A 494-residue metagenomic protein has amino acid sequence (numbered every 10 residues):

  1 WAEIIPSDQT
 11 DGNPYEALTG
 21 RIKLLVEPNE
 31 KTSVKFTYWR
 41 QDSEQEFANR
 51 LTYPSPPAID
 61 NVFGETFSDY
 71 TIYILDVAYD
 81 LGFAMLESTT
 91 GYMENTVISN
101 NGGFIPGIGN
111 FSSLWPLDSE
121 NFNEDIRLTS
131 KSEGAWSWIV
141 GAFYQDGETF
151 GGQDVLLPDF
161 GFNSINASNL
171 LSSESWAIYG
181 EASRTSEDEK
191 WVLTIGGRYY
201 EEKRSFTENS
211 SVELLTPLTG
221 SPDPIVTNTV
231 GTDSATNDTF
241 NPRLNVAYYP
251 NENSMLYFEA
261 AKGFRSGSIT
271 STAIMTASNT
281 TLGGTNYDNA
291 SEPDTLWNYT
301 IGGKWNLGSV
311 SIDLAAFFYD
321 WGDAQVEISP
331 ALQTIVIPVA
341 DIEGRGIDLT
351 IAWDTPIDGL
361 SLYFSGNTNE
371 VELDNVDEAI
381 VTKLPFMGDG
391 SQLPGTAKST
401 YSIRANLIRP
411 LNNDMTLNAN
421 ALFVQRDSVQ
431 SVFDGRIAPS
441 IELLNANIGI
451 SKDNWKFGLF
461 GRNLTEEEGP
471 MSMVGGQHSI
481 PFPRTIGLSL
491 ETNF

Functional and structural regions predicted by a protein language model:
W1-D8, F47-P54, S99-G107, F150-D159 (+8 more regions): Outer-membrane beta-barrel translocator domains and adjoining extracellular loop/strand segments of Gram-negative
W1-G64, S68, N95-N110, P116 (+2 more regions): Periplasmic-side early beta-strands and strand-to-turn transitions of outer-membrane beta-barrels
A2-T10, A58-F63, G109-W115, N123 (+8 more regions): Extracellular loop and loop/strand-boundary signature of outer-membrane beta-barrel proteins
A17, R21, L25-S33, T37-W39 (+6 more regions): Structural signature of Gram-negative outer-membrane beta-barrels, strongest in the C-terminal barrel of TonB-dependent
D76-G103, Y249, M255-A261, S271-T272 (+4 more regions): Membrane-embedded beta-barrel scaffold of Gram-negative outer-membrane proteins
D80-S186, W191-T194, R204-S210, T216-N228 (+1 more regions): Replace "related TpsB outer-membrane translocases also match" with "some related outer-membrane beta-barrels such as
T129-K131, A135-I139, D188-L193, S309-W321 (+2 more regions): Gram-negative outer-membrane beta-barrel transporters
F264, P356-D358, V424-V432, G449-F494: C-terminal beta-signal and adjacent terminal beta-strands/loops of Gram-negative outer-membrane beta-barrel proteins
